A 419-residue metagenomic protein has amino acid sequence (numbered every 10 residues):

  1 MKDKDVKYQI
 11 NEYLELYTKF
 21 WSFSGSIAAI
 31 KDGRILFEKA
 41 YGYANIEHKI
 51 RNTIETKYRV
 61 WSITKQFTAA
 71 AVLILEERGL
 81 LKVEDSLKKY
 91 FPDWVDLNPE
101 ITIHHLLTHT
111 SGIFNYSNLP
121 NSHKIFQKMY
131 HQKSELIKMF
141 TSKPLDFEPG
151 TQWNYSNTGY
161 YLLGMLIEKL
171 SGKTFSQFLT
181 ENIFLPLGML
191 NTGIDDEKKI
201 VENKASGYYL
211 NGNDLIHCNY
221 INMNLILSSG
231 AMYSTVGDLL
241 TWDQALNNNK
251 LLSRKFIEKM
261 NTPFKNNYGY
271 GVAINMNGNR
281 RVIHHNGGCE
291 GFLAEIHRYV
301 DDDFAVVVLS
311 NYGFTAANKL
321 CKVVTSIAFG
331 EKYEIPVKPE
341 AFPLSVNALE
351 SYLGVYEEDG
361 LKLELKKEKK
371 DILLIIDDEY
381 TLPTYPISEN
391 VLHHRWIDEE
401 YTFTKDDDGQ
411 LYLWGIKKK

Functional and structural regions predicted by a protein language model:
M1-A40, S171-K173, Q177-T180, L185 (+1 more regions): Catalytic loop of the DD-peptidase/beta-lactamase superfamily, centered on the K-T-G motif and neighboring
K7-N11, I54, R59-I63, L75-L119 (+5 more regions): Active-site helix/loop module of the DD-peptidase/beta-lactamase fold, centered on the serine-lysine SxxK catalytic
Q9, L16-A28, E47-L106, F147-T158 (+3 more regions): Short active-site loop at a secondary-structure junction that contains or immediately precedes the catalytic residue(s)
L36-H48, Q132-M139, Y208-L215: Acidic-glycine-rich active-site phosphate/pyrophosphate-binding loop
A40, K57-Y58, P120-N203, C218 (+2 more regions): Catalytic-site signature segments of enzymes, centered on catalytic residues
A44-I54, A316-V323: A short, polar/charged loop-to-alpha-helix boundary motif
A71-L75, L163-I167, L239-D243, V306: Buried hydrophobic packing segments
L106-L107, K138-F140, Y208, M260 (+1 more regions): A generic structural signal for nonpolar/aromatic side chains embedded in well-ordered alpha-helices
